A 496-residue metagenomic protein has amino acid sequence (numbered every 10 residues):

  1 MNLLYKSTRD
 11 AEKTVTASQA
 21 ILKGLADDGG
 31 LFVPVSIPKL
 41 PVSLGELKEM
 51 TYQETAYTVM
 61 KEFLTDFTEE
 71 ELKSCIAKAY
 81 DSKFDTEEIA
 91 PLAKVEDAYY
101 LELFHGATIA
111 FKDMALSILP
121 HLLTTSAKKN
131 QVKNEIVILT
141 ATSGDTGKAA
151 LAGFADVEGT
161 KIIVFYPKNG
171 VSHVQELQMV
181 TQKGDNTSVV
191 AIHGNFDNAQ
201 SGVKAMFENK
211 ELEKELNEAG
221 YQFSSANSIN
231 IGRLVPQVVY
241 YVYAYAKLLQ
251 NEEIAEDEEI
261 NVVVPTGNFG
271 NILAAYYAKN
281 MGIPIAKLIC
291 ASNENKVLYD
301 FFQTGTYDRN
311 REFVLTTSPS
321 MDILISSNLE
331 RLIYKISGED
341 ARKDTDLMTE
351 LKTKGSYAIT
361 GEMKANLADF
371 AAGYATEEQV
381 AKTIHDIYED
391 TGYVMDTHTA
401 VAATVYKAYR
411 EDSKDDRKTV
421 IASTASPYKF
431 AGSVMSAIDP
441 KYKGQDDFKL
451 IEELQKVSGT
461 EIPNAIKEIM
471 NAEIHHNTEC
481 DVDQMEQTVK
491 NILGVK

Functional and structural regions predicted by a protein language model:
M1-K496: PLP-dependent amino-acid enzyme catalytic core
